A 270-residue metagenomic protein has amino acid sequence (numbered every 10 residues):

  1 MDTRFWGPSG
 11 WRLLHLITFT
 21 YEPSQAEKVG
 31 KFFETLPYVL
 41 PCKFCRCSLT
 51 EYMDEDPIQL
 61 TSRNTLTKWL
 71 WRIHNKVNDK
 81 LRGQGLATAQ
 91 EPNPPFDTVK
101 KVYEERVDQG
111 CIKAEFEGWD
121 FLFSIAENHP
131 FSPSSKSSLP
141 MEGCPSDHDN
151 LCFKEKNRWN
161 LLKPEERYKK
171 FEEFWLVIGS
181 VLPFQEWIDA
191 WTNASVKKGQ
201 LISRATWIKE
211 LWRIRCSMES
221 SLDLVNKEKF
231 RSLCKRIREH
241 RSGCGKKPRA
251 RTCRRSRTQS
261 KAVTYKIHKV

Functional and structural regions predicted by a protein language model:
M1-V39, K43-V270: Mid-to-C-terminal functional-domain signal that highlights helix-capping/loop sites within ligand-binding modules
